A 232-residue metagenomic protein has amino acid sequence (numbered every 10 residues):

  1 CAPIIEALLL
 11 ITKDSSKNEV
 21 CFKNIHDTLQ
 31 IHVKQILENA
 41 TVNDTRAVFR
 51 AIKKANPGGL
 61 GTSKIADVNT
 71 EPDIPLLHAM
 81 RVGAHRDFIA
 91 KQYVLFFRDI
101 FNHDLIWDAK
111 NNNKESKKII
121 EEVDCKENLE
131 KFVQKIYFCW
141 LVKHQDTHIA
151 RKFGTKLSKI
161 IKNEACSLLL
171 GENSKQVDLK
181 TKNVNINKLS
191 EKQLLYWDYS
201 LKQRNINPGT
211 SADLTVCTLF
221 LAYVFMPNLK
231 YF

Functional and structural regions predicted by a protein language model:
C1-E6, N205-F220: Conserved phosphate/anionic-ligand binding catalytic regions in large, soluble enzymes, centered on
P3-Y199, A222-F232: Phosphate-rich cofactor/ligand-interacting catalytic cores and adjacent structured alpha/beta frameworks
S200-R204: Glycine- and acidic
